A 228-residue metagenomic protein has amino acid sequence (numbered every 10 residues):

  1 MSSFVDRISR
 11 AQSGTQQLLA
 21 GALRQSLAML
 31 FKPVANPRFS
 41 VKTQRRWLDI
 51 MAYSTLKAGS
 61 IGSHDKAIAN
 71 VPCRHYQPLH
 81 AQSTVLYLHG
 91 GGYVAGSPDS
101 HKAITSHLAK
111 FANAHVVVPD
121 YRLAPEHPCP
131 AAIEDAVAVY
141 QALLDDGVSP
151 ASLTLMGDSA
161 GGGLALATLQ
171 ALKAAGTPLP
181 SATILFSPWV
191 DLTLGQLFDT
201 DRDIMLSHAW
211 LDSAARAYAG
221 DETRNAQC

Functional and structural regions predicted by a protein language model:
M1-Y76: A glycine/proline-hinged amphipathic helix-loop "lid/cap" segment that gates access to hydrophobic ligand pockets
L18, G62-C228: Alpha/beta-hydrolase superfamily serine-hydrolase fold, recognizing
